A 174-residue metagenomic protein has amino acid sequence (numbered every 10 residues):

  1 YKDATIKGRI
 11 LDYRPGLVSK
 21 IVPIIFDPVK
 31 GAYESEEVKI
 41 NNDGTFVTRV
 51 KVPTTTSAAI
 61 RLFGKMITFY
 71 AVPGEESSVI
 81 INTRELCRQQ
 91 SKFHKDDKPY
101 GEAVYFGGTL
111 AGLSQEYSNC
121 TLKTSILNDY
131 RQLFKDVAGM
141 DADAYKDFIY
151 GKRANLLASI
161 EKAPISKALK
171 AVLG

Functional and structural regions predicted by a protein language model:
Y1-L169: A non-transmembrane, solvent-exposed segment enriched in polar/low-complexity residues
K170-G174: Amphipathic alpha-helical repeat scaffolds of TPR domains
